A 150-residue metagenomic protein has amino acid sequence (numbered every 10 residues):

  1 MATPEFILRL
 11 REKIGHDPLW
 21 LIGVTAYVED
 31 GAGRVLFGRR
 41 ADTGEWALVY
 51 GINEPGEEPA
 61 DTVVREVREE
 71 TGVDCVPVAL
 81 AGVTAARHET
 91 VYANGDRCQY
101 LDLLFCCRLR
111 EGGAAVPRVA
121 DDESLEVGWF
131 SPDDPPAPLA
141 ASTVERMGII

Functional and structural regions predicted by a protein language model:
M1-T25: Acidic, metal-coordinating catalytic segment for phosphate/diphosphate chemistry, firing primarily on the Nudix
L21, A41-T43, L48, C75 (+1 more regions): Short connector loops at helix/strand junctions that flank enzyme active sites, especially segments positioning acidic
E29-D30, L48: Short, acidic, Ser/Thr-enriched surface-loop or helix-capping motifs
D30, R40-A41, T90-Y92: Acidic surface patches and DE-rich sequence motifs
N53-P77, T84-T143: Unchanged
S142-I150: Charged phosphate-binding loop/patch that engages nucleotide di/tri-phosphates or the phosphate backbone of nucleic
